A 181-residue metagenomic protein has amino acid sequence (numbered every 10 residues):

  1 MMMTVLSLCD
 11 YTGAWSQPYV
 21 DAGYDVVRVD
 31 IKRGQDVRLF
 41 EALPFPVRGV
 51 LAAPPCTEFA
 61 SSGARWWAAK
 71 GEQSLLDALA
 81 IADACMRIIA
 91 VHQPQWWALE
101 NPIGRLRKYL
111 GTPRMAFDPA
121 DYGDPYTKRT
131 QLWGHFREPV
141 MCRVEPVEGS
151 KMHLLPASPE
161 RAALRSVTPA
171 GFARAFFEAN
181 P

Functional and structural regions predicted by a protein language model:
M1-P181: Conserved active-site and SAM-binding loop architecture of S-adenosyl-L-methionine-dependent nucleic-acid
